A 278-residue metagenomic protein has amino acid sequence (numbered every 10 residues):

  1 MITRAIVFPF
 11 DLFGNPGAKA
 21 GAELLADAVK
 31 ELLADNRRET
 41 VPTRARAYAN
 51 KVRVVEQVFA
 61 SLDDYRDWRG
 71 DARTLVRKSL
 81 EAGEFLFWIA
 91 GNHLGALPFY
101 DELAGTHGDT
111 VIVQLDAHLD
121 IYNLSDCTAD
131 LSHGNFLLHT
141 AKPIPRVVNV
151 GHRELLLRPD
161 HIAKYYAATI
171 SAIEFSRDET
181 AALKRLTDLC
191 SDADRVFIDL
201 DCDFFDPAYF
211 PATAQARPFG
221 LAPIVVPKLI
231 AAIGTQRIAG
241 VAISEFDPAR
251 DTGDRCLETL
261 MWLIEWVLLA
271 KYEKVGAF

Functional and structural regions predicted by a protein language model:
I2-F278: Conserved alpha-helical scaffold segments that buttress catalytic/binding sites
